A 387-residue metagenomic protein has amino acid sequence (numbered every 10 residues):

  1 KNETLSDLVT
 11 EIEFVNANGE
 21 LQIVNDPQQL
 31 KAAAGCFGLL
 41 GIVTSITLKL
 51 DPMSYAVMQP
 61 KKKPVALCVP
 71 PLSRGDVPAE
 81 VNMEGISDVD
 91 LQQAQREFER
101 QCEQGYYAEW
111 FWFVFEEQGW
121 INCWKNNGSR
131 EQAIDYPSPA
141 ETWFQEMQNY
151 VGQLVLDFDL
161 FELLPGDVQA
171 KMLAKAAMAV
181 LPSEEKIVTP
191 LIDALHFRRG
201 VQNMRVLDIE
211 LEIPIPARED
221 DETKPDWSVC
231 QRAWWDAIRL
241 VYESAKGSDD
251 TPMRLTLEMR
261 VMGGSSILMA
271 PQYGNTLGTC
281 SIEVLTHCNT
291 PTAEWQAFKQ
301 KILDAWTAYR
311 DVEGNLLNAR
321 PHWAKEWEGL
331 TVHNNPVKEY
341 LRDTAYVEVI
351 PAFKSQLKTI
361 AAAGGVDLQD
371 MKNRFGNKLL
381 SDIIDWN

Functional and structural regions predicted by a protein language model:
K1-N387: Noncatalytic alpha-helical scaffold of FAD-dependent oxidoreductases
